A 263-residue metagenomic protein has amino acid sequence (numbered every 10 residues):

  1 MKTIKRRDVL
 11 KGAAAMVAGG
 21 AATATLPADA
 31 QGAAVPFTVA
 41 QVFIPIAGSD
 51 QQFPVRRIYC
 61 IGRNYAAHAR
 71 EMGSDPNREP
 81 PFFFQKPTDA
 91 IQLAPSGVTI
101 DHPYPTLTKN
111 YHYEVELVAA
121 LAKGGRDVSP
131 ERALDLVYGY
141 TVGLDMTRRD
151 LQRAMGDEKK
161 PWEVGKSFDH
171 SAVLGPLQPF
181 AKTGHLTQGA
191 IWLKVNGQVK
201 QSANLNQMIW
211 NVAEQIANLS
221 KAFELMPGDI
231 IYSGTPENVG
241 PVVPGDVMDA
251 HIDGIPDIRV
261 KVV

Functional and structural regions predicted by a protein language model:
M1-V17: N-terminal secretory signal peptides and thylakoid transit peptides that target proteins across membranes
A22-P27: C-terminal segment of classical bacterial N-terminal signal peptides
Q31-Q52, S96, R149-V263: Catalytic-pocket segment enriched in acidic/His residues
Q31-R132: Extended, compositionally biased flexible segments
R57-Y59, P81-F83, E116-V118, G139-T141 (+4 more regions): Structural motif
R78-P80, P87, Y113-L117, L136-V142 (+4 more regions): A generic structural signal for short beta-strands and their flanking turns/coil linkers
V115-L117, L121-K123, T141-M146, Q178 (+2 more regions): Short, structured patches in soluble enzyme cores that scaffold and shape functional sites
D127-K160: Hydrophobic, well-structured mid-protein blocks that either form specific transmembrane helices
